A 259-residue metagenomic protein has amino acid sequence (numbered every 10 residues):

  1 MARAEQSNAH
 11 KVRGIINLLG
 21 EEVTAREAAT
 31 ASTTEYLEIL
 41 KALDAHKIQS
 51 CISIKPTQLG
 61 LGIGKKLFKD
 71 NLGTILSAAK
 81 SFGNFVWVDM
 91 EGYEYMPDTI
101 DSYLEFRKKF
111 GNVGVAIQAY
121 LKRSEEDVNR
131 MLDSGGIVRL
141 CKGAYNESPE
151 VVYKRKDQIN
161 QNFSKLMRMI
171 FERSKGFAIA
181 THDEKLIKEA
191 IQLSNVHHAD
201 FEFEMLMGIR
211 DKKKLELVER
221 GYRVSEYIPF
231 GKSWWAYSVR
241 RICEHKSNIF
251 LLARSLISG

Functional and structural regions predicted by a protein language model:
M1-G259: Positively charged, amphipathic and often flexible ligand-engagement surfaces
